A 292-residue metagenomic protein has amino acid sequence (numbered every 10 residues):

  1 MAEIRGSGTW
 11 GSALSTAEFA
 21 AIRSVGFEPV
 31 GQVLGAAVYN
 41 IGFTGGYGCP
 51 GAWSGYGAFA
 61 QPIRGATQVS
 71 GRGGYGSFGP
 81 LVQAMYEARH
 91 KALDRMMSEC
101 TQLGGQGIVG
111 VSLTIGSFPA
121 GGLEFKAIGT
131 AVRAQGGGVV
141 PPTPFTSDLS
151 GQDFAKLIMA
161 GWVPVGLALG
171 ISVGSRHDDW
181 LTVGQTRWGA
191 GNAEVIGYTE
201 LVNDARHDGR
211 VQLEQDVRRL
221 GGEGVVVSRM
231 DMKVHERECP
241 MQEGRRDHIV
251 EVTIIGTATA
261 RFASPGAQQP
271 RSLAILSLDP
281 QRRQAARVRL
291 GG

Functional and structural regions predicted by a protein language model:
M1-E3, T101, G116: Active-site loop/lid in soluble adenylation, ligation, and acyl-transfer enzymes
M1-L81, G122-Y198, H235, M241-G292: Intrinsic disorder/low-complexity detector
V33, Q68-S112, Q185-M232: Short, well-ordered alpha-helical segments
S112-L113, S117, R229-E238, G244-R246: Intrinsically disordered, low-complexity charged/polar segments
